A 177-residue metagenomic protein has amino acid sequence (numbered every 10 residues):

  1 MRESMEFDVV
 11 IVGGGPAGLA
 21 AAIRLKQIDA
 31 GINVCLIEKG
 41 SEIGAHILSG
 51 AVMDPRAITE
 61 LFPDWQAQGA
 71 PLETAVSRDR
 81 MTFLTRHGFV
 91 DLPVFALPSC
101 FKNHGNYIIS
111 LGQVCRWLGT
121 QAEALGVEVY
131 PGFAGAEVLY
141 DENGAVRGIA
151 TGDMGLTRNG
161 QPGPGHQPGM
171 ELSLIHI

Functional and structural regions predicted by a protein language model:
M1-E6, H166-G169: A short, basic/flexible loop-to-alpha-helix module at the beginning of a structural domain
V9-N33: N-terminal Rossmann-like FAD-binding beta1-loop-alpha1 element of flavoenzymes
K26-I47: Glycine-rich FAD pyrophosphate-binding loop
G40-H87: N-terminal FAD cofactor-binding segment of flavoenzymes
C100, T151-S173: A structured beta-alpha segment of the ubiquitous adenosine-cofactor-binding alpha/beta core
F101-T120: Short beta-strand to alpha-helix junction loop
G132-A145: A conserved short coil-to-beta-strand element within the FAD-binding core of flavoproteins
I175-I177: Conserved small/polar residues in nucleotide/adenosyl-binding loops
